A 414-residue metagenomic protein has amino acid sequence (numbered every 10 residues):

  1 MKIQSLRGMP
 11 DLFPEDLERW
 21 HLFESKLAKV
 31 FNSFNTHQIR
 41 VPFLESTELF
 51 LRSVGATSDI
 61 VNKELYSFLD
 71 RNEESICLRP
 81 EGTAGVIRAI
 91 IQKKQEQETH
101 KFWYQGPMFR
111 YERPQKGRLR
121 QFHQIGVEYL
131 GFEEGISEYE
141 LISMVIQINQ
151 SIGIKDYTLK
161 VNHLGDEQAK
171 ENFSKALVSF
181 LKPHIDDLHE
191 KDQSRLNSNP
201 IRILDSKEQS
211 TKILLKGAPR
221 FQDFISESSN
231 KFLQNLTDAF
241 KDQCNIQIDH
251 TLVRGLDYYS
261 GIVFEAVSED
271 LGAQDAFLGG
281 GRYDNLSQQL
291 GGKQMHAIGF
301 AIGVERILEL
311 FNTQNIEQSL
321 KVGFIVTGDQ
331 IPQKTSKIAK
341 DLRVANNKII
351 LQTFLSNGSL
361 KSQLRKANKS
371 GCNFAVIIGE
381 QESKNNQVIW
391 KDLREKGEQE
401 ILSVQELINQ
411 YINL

Functional and structural regions predicted by a protein language model:
M1-L17: Auxiliary tRNA-acceptor-end handling modules of aminoacyl-tRNA synthetases
R19-N35, E45-S46, K63, E73 (+3 more regions): Positively charged, Gly/Ser-enriched RNA/tRNA-binding surfaces
H37-R40: Amphipathic alpha-helical blocks
F43-I76: Polyanion/phosphate-binding surface patch
V61-D70, A176-S198, L204, S268-D270: Acidic, His- and aromatic-enriched active-site or binding-groove loops in soluble protein domains that engage sugars
D156-L164, D192-L196, Q247-V253: Short, surface-exposed recognition loops or helix-turn segments adjacent to catalytic cores
N162-K175, S198: Short, conserved secondary-structure transition motifs
E171-P183, K212-L215, R220: Phosphate-rich ligand and nucleic-acid binding surfaces
